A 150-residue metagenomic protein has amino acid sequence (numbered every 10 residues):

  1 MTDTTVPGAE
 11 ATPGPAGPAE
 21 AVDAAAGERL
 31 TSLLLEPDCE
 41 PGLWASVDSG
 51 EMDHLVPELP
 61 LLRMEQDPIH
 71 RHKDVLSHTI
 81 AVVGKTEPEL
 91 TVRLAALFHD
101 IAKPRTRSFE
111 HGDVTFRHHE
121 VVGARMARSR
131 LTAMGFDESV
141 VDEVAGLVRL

Functional and structural regions predicted by a protein language model:
M1-L97, I101-V114, H118, V122-S139: Glycine- and charge-enriched loop/helix tracts that form the active or gating conduit in phosphate/cation-handling
L43, V141-R149: Short, well-structured alpha-helical segments
A95-L97, L147-L150: Short, conserved beta-strand edge motifs with alternating hydrophobic and charged residues
